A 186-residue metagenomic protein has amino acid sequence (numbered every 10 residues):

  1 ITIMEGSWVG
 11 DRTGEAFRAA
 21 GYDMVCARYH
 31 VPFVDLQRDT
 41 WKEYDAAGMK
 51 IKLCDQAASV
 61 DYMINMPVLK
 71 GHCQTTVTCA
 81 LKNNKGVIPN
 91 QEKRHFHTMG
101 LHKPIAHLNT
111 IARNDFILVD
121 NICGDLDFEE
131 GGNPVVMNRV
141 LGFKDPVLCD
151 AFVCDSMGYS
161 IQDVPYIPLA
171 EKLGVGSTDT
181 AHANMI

Functional and structural regions predicted by a protein language model:
T2-I186: Extended, low-polarity segments enriched in aliphatic/aromatic residues
